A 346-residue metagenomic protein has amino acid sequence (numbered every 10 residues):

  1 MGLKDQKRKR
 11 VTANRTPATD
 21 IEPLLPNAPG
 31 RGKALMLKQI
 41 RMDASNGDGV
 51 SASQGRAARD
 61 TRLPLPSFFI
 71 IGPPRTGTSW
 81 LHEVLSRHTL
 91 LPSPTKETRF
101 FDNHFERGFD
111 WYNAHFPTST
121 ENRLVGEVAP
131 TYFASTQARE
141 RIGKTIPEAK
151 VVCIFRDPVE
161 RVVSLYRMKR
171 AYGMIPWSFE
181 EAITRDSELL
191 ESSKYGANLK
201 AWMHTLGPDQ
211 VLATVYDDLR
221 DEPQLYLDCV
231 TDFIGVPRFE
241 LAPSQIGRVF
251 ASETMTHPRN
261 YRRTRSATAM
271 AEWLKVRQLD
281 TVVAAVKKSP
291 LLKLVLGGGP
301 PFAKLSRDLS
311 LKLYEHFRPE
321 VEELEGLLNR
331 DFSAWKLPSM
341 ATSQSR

Functional and structural regions predicted by a protein language model:
R8-R10, P23: Cationic, low-complexity basic patches in intrinsically disordered or flexible, solvent-exposed regions
P17-L24, A28-R346: Anion-recognition interface
